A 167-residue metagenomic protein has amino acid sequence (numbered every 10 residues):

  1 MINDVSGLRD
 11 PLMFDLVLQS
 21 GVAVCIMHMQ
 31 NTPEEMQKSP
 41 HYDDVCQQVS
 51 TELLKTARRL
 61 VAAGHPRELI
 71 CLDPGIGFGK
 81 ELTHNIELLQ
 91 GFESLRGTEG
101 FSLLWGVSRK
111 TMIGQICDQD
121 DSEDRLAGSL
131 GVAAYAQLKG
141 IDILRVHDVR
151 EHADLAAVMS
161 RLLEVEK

Functional and structural regions predicted by a protein language model:
M1-R59, G79-K167: Active-site-adjacent loop and "lid" segments of alpha/beta metabolic enzymes
A63: Conserved C-terminal portion of the radical SAM core fold that forms the substrate/S-adenosylmethionine-binding
P66-L69: Short acidic capping loops at alpha-helix termini that bridge into adjacent secondary structure
I76: Active-site metal-binding loops of divalent metal-dependent hydrolases
